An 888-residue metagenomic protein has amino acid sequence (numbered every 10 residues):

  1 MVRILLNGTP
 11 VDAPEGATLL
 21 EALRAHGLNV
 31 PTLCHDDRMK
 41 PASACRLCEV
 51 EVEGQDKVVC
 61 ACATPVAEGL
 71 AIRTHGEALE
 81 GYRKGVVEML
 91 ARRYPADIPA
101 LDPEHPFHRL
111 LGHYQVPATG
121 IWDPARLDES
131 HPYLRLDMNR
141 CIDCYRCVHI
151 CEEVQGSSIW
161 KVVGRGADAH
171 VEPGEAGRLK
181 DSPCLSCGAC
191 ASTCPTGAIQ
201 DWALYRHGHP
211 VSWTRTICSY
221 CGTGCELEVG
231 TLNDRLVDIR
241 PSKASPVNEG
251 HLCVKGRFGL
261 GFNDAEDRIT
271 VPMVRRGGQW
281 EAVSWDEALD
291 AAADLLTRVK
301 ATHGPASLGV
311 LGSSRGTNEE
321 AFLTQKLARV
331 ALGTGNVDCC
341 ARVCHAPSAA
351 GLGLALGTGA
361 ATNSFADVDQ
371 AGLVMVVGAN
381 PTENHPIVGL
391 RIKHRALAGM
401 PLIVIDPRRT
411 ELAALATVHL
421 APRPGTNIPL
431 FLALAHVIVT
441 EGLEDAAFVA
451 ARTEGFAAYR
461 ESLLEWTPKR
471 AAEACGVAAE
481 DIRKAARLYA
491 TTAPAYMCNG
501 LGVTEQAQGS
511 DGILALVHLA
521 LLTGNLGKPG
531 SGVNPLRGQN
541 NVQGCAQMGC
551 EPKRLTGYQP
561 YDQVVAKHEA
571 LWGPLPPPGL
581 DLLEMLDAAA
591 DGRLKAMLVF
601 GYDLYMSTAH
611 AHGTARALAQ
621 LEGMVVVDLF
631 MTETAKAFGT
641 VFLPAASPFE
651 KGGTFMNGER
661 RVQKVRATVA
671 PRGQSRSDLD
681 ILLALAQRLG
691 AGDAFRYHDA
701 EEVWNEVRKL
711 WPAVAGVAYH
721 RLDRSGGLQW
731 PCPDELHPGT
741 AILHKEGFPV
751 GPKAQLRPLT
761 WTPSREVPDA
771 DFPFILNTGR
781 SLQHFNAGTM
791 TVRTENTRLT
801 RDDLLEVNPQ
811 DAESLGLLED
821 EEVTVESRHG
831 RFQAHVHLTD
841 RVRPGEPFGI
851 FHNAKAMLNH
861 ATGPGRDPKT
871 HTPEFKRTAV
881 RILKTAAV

Functional and structural regions predicted by a protein language model:
L5, E68-G76, A176, A414-P422 (+4 more regions): Short beta-alpha connecting loops at secondary-structure transitions that line or flank enzyme active sites
V11-E68: N-terminal cofactor/phosphate-binding cores enriched in small/glycine residues, especially glycine-rich loops such as
R46-V50, Q55-C187, A191-I217, L232-R235: Fe-S ferredoxin-like electron-transfer domains and their immediately adjacent linker/connector regions across
P95-I121, G278-Q279, H436, L443-A479 (+7 more regions): N-terminal leader/propeptide and maturation segments of large enzyme subunits in energy/redox metabolism and hydrolases
C144, Y205-K651, L685, L689-D693 (+3 more regions): Catalytic alpha/large subunits of respiratory electron-transfer oxidoreductases, centered on bis-MGD molybdoenzymes
F365, F649-P671, L682-R688: Glycine/threonine-rich phosphate-binding loop and adjacent beta-strand/alpha-helix elements that clamp
L536, Q543-E551, E701-E795: Long, low-complexity segments enriched in small/aliphatic residues
P671-Q674, D678-L728, T794-E806, Q810-V888: Long, contiguous, secondary-structure-rich segments that constitute the structural scaffold of globular domains
